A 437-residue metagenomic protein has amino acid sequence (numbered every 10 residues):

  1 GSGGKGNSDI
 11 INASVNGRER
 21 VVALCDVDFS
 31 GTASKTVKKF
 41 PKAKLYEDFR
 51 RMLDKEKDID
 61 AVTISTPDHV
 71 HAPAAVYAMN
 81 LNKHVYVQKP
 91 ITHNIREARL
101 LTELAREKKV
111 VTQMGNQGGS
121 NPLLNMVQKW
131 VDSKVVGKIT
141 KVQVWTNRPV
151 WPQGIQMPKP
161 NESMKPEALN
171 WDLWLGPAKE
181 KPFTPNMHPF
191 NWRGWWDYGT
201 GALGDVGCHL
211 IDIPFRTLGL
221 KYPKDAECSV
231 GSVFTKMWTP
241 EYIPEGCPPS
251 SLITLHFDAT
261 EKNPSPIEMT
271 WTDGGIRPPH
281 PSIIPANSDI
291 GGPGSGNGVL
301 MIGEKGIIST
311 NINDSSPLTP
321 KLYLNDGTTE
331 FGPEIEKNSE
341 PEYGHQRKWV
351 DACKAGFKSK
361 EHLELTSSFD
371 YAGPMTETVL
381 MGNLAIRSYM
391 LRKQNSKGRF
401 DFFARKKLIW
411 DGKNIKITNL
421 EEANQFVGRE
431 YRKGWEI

Functional and structural regions predicted by a protein language model:
G1-V87, H93-V111: N-terminal glycine-/serine-/threonine-rich beta1-alpha1-beta2 phosphate-ribose binding loop of Rossmann-like
K5, V21-D26, L45, T63-S65 (+10 more regions): Structural recognition of the beta-strand scaffold that forms the well-ordered cores of secreted hydrolase catalytic
G6-D9, G31-S34, K55, W151-Q153 (+4 more regions): Short, solvent-exposed loop/turn elements at domain surfaces
G17-E19, K57, G137, L169 (+1 more regions): Structured loop/turn residues at beta-strand edges in well-structured enzyme cores
D28, S65-V70, I91-H93, A98 (+4 more regions): Short, solvent-exposed turn/loop segments enriched in Gly/Ser/Thr/Pro and often Arg
H84-Y86, I91-A168, L173: A contiguous active-site-proximal alpha/beta segment in oxidoreductase catalytic domains
E162-S163, E167-S368, P374-F426, E430-I437: Glycine-rich, aromatic-lined ligand/substrate-binding cores of catalytic and carbohydrate-binding domains
